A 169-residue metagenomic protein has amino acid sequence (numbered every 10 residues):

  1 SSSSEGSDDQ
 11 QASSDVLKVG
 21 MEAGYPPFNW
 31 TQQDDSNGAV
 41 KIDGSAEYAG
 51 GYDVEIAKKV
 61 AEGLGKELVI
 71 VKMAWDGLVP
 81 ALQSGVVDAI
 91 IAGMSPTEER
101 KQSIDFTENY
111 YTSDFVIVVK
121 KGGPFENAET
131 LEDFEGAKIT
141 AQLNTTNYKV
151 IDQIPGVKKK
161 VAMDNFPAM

Functional and structural regions predicted by a protein language model:
S1-V16: Short, low-complexity disordered leader/linker segments with a strong preference for bacterial N-terminal type II
Q10-A12, M21, Y110, E132 (+1 more regions): Generic structural signal for beta-strand residues in well-ordered domains
S14-M94: Extracytoplasmic small-molecule ligand-binding "clamshell" domains of the periplasmic binding protein/Venus flytrap
P26, E47-E62, M94, S113-A168: Bilobed "Venus flytrap"/periplasmic-binding protein-like clamshell domains and structurally analogous long
P27-N29, E99-K101, K149: A short acidic, helix-capping loop that chelates divalent metal ions and anchors anionic groups
Q32-Q33, S103, D152-Q153: Short amphipathic alpha-helical segments
E62, E67-D133: Acidic, polar ligand-binding/catalytic clefts
G77-L78, P167-M169: Short acidic active-site motifs
